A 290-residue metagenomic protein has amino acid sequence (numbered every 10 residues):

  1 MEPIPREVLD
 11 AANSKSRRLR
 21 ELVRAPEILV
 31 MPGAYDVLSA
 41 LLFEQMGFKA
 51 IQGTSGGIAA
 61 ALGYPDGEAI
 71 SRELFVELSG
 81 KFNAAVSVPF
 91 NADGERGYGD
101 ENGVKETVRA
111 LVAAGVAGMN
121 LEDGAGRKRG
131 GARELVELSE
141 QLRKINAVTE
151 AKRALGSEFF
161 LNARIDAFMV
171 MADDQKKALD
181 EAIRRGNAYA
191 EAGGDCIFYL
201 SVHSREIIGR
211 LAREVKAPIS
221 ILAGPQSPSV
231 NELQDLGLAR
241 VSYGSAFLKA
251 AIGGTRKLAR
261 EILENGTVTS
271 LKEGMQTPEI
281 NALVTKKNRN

Functional and structural regions predicted by a protein language model:
M1-A12, L19, A246-N290: Extended, intrinsically disordered, low-complexity segments
E2-Y243, A250-K257: Alpha/beta enzyme core
